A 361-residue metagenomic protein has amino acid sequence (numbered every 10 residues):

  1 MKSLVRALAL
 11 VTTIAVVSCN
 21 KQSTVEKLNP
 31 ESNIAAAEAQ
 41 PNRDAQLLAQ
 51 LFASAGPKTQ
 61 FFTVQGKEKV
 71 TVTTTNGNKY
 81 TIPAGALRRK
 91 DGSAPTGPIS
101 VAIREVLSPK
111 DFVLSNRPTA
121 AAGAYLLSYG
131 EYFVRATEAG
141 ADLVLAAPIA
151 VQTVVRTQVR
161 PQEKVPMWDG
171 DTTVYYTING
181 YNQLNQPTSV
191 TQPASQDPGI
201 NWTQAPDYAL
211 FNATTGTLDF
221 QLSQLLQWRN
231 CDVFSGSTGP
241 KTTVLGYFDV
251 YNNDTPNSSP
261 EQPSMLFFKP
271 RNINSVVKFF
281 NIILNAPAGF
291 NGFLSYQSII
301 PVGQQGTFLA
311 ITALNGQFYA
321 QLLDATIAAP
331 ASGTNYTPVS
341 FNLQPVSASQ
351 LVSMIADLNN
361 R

Functional and structural regions predicted by a protein language model:
K2-L10: Sec-dependent signal peptide recognition, specifically the positively charged N-region followed immediately by
L10-V11, Q22: A detector of low-complexity, intrinsically disordered, Ser/Thr/Gly/Pro/Ala-rich segments
V11-T12, V70: Exposed boundary/loop context
A15-S18: C-terminal motif of bacterial Sec signal peptides marking the signal peptidase cleavage site
Q22-K79, G85-T96, R104-D111, N116-R361: Proteolytic cleavage junctions
